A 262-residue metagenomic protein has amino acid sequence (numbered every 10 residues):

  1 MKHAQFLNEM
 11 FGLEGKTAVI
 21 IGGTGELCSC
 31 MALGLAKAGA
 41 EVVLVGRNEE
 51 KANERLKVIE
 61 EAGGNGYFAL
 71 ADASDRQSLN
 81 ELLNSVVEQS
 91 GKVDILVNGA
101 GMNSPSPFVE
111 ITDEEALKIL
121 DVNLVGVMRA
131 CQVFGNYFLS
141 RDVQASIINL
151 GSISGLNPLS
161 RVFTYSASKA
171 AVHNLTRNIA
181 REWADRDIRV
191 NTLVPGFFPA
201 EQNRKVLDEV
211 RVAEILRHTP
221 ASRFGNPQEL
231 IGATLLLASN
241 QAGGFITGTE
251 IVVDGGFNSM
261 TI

Functional and structural regions predicted by a protein language model:
T24-G25: Conserved glycine-rich cofactor-binding loop
V97, A184, R189, A242 (+1 more regions): Short, small/polar-rich loop/turn modules that mediate ligand/substrate recognition or access, typified
P107-F108, E115-L120, N203, I215: Substrate-binding pocket helix/loop in short-chain dehydrogenase/reductase
C131, S168, T176: Active-site helix of classical SDR
N136, S140, R181-D185, G244: Alpha-helical segment proximal to the catalytic Tyr-Lys
S152: Residue(s) in the substrate-gating loop at a strand-loop-helix junction that position the organic substrate next
R223-V253, N258: C-terminal substrate-recognition "lid" of short-chain dehydrogenase/reductases
